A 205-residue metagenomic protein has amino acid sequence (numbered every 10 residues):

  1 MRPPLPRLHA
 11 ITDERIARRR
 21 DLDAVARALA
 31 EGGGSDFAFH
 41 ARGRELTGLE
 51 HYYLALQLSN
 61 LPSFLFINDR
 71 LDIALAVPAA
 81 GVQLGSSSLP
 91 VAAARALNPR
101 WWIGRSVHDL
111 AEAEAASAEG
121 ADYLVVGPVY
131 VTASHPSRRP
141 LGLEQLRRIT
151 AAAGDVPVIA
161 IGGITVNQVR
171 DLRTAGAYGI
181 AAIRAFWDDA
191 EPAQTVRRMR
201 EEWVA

Functional and structural regions predicted by a protein language model:
M1-V91, A96-Y123, R138-L141, R148 (+4 more regions): Conserved N-terminal beta1-alpha1 strand-loop-helix module at the mouth
G127: Flexible, gly/ser-rich surface segments that form the specificity/activation loops bordering the active-site cleft
Y130-T132: A short, flexible beta-alpha/helix-coil linker loop
H135: A short acidic, glycine-rich active-site loop that binds or catalyzes chemistry on phosphate/adenosine moieties
Y178-G179: C-terminal structural segments of small proteins and small subunits
